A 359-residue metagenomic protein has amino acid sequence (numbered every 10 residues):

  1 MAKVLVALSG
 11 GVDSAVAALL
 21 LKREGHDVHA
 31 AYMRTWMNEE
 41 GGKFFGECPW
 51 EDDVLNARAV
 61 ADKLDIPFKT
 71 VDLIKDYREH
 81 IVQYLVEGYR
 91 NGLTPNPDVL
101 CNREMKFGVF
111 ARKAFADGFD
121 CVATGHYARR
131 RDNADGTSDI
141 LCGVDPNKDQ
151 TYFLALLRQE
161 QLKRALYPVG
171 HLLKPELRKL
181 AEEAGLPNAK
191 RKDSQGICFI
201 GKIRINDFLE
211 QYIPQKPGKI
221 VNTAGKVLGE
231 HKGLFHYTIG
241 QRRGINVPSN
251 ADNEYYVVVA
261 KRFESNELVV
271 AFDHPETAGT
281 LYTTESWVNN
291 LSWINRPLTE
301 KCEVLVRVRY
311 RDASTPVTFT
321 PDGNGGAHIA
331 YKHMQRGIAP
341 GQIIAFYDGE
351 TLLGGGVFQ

Functional and structural regions predicted by a protein language model:
M1-A155, L166, E176, E182 (+1 more regions): ATP-dependent adenylation/nucleotidyltransferase module used to activate substrates
A123-R130, A134-Q359: AMP-forming adenylation/ATP pyrophosphatase catalytic core
